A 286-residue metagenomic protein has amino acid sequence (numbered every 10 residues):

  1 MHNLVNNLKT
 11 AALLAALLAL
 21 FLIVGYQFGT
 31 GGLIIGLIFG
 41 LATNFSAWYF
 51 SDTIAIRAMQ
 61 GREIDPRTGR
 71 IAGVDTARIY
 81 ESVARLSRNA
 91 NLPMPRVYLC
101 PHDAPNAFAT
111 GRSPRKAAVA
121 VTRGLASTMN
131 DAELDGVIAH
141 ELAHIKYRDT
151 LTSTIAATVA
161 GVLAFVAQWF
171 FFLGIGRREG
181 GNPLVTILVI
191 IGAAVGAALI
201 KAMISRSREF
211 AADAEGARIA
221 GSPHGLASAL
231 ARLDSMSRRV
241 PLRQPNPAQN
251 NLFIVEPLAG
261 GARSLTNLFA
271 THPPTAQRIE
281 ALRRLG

Functional and structural regions predicted by a protein language model:
M1-A15, Y26-Q27, N44-L184, G196-G286: Polar-ligand-bearing catalytic/cofactor-coordination segments of membrane-embedded or membrane-tethered inner-membrane
A16-L22: Hydrophobic, membrane-inserted alpha-helices
L22-G32: Short, hydrophobic transmembrane alpha-helix segments
G32-T43, V189-I191: Hydrophobic core segments of alpha-helical transmembrane domains in multi-pass membrane proteins
